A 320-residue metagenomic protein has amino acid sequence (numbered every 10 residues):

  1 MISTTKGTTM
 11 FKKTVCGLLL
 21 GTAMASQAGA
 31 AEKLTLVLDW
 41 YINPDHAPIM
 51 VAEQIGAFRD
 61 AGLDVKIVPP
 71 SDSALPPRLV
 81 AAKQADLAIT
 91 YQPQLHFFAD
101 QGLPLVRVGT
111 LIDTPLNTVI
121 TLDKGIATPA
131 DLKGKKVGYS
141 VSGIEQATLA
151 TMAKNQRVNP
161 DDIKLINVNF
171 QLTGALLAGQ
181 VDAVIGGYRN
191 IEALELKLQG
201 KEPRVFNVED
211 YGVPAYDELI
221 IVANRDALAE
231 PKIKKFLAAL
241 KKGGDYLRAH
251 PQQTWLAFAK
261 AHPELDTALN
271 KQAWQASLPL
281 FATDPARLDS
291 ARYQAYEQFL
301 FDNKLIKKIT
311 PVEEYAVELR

Functional and structural regions predicted by a protein language model:
S3-C16: Bacterial N-terminal signal peptides that target proteins for export
C16-A25: Bacterial N-terminal signal peptides
L20, A30-I55, R59-A61, Q294-D302 (+1 more regions): N-terminal hydrophobic or amphipathic helices and topogenic motifs
K33-N167, T173-A178, D182-N190, F206 (+1 more regions): Short, glycine-/small- and polar/acidic-enriched structural segments that line small-molecule recognition paths
A57-D60, N155-P160, Q199-K201, P231 (+2 more regions): Short helix-capping segments at alpha-helix termini
P93-Q94, Q171-A261: Pocket-lining segment of extracytoplasmic ligand-binding domains
L111-I120, K201-R225, L237, A276-L280 (+1 more regions): Periplasmic-binding protein-like
A229-L305: Secondary-structure end/capping motifs
